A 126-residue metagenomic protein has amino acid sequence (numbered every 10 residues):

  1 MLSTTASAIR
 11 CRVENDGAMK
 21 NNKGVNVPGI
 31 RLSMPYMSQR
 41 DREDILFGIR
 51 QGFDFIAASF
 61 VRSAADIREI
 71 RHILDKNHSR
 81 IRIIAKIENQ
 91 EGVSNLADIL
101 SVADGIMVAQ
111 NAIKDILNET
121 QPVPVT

Functional and structural regions predicted by a protein language model:
M1-T126: Non-catalytic helical/linker scaffolds that mediate oligomerization, partner binding, and domain coupling around large
